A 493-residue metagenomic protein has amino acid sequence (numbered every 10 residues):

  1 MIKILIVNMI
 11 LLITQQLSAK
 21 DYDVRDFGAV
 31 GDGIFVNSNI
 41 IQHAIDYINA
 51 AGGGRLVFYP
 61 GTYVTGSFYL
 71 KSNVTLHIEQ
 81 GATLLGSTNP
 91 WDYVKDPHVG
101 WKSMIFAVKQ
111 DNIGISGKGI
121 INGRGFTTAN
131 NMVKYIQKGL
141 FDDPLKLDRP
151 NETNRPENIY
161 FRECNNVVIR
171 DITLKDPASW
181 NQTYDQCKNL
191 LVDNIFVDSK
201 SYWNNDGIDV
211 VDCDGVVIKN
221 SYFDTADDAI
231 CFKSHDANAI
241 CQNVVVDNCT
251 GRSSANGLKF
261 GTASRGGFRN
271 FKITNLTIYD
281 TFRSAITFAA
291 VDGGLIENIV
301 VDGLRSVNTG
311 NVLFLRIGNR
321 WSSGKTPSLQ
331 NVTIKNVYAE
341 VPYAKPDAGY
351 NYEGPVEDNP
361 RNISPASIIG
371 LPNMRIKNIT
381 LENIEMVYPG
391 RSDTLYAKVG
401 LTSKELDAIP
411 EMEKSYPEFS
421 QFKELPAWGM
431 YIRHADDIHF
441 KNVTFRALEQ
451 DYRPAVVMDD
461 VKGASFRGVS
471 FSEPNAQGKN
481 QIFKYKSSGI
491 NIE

Functional and structural regions predicted by a protein language model:
M1-N8: Sec-dependent signal peptide recognition, specifically the positively charged N-region followed immediately by
L11-L12, Q16-E493: Extracellular/periplasmic carbohydrate-active domains that bind, remodel, or depolymerize complex polysaccharides
